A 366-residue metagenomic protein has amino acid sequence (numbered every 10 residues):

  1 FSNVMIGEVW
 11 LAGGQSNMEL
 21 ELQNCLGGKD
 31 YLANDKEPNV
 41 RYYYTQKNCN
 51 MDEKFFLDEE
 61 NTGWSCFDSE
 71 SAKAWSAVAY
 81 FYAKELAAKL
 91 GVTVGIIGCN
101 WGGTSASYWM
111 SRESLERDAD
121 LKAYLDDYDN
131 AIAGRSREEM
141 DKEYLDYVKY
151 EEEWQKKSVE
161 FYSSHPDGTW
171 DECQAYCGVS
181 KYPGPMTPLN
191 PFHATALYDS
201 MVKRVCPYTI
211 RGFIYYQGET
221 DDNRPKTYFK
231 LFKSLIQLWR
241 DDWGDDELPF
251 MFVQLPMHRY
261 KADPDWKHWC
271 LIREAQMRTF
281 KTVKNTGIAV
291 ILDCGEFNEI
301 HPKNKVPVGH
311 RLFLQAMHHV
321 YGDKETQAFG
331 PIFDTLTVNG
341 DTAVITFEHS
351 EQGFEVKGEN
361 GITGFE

Functional and structural regions predicted by a protein language model:
F1-D30, F81, E85, K89-G91: Extended acidic/polar, glycine-enriched regions that form or flank non-catalytic beta-rich accessory modules
E8-V9, E37-N39, L90-G95, Y208-G212 (+2 more regions): Loop/turn elements at helix/coil->beta-strand transitions in domains of secreted/extracellular proteins
G13-S16, E21, T45, I97-G102 (+4 more regions): Active-site-proximal beta-strand/loop segments in catalytic clefts of secreted hydrolases
L20, L26-C66, G91-M186, F192-T195: Surface-exposed loop and adjacent secondary-structure segments within mature catalytic domains
S65-A77, Y144, V148, G184-F192 (+3 more regions): The substrate-binding groove and active-site-proximal loops of carbohydrate-active enzymes, especially glycoside
I97, L255-L292: Substrate-gating cap/lid alpha-helix
P191-R204, K230-L238, K267-M277: Alpha-helical scaffolding within the catalytic cores of extracellular/periplasmic polymer-degrading hydrolases
P307, L314, H318-G364: Surface beta-strand/loop "capping" patches
